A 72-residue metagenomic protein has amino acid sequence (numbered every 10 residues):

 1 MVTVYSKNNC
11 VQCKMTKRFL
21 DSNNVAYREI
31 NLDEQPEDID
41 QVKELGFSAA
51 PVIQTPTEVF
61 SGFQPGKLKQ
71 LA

Functional and structural regions predicted by a protein language model:
M1, L68-A72: Short hydrophobic/aromatic patches at helix-to-coil boundaries
M1-N23: Local sequence-structure signature of Cys/Sec-based thiol-disulfide redox active-site neighborhoods
K7, F47, P65: ATP/adenylate-binding site constellation spanning eukaryotic-like Ser/Thr protein kinases, ABC-transporter
V11-M15, L45, A50: Mobile acidic interaction elements
N23-A26, A72: Catalytic phosphate/metal-binding cores of nucleic-acid and nucleotide-processing enzymes, i.e., regions that mediate
N31-S48: Thioredoxin-like thiol-disulfide oxidoreductase module
A50-S61: A short, hydrophobic beta-strand/beta-hairpin element that forms part of a small beta-sheet core
